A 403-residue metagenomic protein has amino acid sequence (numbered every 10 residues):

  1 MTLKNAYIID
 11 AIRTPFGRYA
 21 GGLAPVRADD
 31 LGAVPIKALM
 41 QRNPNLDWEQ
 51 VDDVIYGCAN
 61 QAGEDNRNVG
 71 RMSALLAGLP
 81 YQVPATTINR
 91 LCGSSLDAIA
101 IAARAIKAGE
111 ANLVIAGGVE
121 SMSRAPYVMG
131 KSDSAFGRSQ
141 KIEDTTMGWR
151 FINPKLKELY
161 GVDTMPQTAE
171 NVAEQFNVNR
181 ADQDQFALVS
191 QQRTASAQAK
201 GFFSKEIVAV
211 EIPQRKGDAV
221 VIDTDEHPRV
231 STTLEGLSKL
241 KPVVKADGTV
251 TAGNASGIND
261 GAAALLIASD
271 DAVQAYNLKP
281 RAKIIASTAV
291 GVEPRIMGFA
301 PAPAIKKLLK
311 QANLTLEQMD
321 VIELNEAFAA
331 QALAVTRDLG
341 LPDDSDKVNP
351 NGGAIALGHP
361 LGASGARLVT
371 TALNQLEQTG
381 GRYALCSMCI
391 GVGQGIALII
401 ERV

Functional and structural regions predicted by a protein language model:
M1-A28, M147, T232-F299, P303 (+5 more regions): Condensing-enzyme catalytic core mediating Claisen C-C bond formation in acyl metabolism
R13-T14, P25, D29-V34, N45 (+3 more regions): N-terminal extracellular/periplasmic Venus flytrap/periplasmic-binding protein-like
A24-G93, D97-V114, G118-G137, I207-D223 (+3 more regions): Conserved beta-ketoacyl condensing-enzyme motif
V26, C58-L113, T146-W149, L159-T164 (+4 more regions): Conserved catalytic cysteine-centered active-site region of acyl-thioester-dependent Claisen-condensing enzymes
D29-P44, V69-S73, A98-I101, M165-V172 (+5 more regions): Short, well-ordered amphipathic alpha-helical segments that serve as non-catalytic structural scaffolds within diverse
I88-E120, A173-F202, A264-D271, R337 (+2 more regions): Active-site-proximal alpha-helical scaffold in enzymes
L113-N171: Flexible glycine-/small-residue-enriched beta->alpha junction loops that bind anionic phosphate/pyrophosphate groups
E170, F203-E206, Q214, I285-A356: Active-site pocket-lining segment
